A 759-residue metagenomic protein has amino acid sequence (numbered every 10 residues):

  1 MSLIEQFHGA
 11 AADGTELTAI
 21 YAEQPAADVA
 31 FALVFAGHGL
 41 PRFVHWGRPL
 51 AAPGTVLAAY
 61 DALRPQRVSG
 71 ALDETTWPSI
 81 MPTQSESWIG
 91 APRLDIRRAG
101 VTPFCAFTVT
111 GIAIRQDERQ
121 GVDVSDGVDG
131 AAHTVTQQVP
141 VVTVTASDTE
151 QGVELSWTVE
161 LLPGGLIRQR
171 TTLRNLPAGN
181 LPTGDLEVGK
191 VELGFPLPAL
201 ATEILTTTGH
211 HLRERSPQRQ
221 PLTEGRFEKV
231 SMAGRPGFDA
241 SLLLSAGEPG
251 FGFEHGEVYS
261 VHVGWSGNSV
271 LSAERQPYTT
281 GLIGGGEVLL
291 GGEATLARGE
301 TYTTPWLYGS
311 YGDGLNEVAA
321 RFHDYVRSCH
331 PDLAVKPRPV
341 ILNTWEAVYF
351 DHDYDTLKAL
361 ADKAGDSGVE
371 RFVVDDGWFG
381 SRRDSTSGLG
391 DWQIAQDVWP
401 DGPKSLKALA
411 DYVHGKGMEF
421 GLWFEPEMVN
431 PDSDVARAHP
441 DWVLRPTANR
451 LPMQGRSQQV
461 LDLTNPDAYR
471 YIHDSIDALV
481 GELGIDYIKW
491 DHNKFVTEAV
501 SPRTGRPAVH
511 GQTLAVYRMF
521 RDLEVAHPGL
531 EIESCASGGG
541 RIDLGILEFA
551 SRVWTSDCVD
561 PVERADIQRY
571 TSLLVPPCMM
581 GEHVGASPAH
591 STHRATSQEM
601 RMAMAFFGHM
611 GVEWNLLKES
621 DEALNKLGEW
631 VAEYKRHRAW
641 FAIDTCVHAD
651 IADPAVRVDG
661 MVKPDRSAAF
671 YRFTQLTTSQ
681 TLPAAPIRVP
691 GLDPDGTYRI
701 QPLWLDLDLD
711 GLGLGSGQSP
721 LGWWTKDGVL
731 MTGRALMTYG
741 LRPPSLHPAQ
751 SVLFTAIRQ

Functional and structural regions predicted by a protein language model:
L3-A10, T15-E23, V29-L33, G37-E274 (+2 more regions): Polysaccharide-binding surfaces and accessory modules of carbohydrate-active proteins
D28, I651-P694: Carbohydrate-binding surface patches
D28, T171, G299, L342 (+8 more regions): Conserved, mostly hydrophobic/aromatic
E74-G111, R115, G121, F251-S269 (+4 more regions): Glycine-rich, aromatic-flanked loop segments that form ligand/cofactor-binding clefts across common enzyme folds
A106-V109, A294-G312, A749-T755: Short Pro-Gly-centered flexible turn/kink motifs
L333-D474, Y487: Aromatic-lined carbohydrate-binding/catalytic grooves of carbohydrate-active enzymes
K404-S405, R437-H439, V443-E599, F607-W614 (+1 more regions): Active-site neighborhood of glycoside hydrolase catalytic domains
L463, T678-Q759: C-terminal beta-sandwich/jelly-roll accessory domains of carbohydrate-active enzymes
